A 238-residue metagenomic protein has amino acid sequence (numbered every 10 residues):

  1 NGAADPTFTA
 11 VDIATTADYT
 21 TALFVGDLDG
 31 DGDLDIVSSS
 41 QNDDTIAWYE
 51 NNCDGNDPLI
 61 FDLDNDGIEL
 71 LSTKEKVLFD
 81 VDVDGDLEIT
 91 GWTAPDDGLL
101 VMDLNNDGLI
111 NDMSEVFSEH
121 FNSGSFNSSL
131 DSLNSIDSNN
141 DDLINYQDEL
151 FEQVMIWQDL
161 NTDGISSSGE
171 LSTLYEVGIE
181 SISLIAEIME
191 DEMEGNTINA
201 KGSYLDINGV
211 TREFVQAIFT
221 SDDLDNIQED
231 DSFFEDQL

Functional and structural regions predicted by a protein language model:
N1-D18, E50-G55, S114-F121: Blade-edge motifs of beta-propeller repeat domains
G2, D27-G30, Q41, N52-C53 (+4 more regions): Calcium-coordinating acidic loop motifs
I13-F24, T73, D96-D97, F117-N134 (+1 more regions): Repeat-based blade/solenoid architectures
T21-G30, E50, K76, V101-M102 (+1 more regions): Beta-propeller blade termini
F24, L34-D54: Blade-level signature of beta-propeller repeat domains, shared across WD40, Kelch, NHL, RCC1 and BNR/Asp-box propellers
I36-S40, Y146, W157: Hydrophobic beta-strand segments that make up the repeating blades of beta-propeller and related beta-repeat
D54-S72, Y175-L238: RTX-like calcium-binding, glycine/aspartate-rich low-complexity repeat tracts
G55-M113: N-terminal targeting and processing segments
